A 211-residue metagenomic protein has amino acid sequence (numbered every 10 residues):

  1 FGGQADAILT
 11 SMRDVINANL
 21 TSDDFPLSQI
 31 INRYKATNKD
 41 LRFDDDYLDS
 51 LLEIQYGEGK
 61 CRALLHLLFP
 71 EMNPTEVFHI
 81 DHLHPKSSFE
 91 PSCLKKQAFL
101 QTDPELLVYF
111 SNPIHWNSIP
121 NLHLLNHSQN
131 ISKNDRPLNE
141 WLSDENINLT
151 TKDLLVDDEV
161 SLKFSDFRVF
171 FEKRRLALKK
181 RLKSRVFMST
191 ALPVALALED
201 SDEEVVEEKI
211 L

Functional and structural regions predicted by a protein language model:
F1-D14, L138-V169: Charged substrate- and nucleic-acid-binding regions of tRNA-handling and nucleotidyl-transfer enzymes, centered on
F1-S88, S92: Intrinsically disordered, low-complexity N-proximal targeting/linker segments that flank membranes
M72-P120: Histidine-centered nuclease catalytic patch
D81-H84, H123, H127-N130, K179: Generic hydrophobic alpha-helical scaffold/packing signal
K86-E90, S128-S132, S184, M188: Short, well-ordered loop/turn and helix-capping segments at boundaries between secondary-structure elements and domains
F89-K95, K133-E140, T190: Short conserved micro-motifs at the rims of enzyme active sites and ligand-binding pockets
P113-N146: Short Cys/His-centered divalent metal-binding micro-motifs
N148-L211: C-terminal, well-folded lobe of enzymatic/effector domains
